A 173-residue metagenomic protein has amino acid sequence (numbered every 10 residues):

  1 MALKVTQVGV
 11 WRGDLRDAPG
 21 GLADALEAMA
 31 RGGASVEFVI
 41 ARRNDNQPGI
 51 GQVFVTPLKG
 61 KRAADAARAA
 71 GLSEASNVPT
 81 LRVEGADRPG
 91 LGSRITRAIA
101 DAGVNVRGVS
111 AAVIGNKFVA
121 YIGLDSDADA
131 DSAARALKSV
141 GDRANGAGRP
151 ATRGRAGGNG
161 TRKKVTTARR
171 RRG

Functional and structural regions predicted by a protein language model:
M1-G173: A conserved regulatory-domain signal marking ACT and ACT-like small-molecule sensing domains and adjacent regulatory
